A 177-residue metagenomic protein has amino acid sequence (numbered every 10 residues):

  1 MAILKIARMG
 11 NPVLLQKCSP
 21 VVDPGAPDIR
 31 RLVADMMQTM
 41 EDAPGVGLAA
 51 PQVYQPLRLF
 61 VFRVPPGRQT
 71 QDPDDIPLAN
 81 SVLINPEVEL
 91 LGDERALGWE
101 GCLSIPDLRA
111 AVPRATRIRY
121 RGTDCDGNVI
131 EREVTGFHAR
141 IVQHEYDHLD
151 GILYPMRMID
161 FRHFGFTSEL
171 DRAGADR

Functional and structural regions predicted by a protein language model:
M1-Q143, H148-R177: Active-site rim/adjacent substrate-binding subdomains
